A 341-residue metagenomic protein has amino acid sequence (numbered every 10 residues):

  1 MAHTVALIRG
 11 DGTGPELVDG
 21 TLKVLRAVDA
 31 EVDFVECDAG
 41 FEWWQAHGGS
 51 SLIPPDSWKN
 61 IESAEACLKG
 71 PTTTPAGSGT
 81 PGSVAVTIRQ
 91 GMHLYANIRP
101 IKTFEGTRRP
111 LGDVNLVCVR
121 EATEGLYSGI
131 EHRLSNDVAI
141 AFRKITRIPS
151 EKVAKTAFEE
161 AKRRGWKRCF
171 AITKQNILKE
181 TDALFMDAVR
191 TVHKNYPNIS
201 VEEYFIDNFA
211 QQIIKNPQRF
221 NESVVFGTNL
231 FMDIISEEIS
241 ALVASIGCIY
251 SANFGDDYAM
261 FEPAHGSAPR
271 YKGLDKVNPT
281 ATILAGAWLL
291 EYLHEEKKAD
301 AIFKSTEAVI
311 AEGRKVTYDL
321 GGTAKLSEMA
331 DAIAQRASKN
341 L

Functional and structural regions predicted by a protein language model:
A6-A27, S135-N208: Glycine-rich phosphate/diphosphate-binding loop of Rossmann-like nucleotide-binding domains
D11-G14, E65, V119, A157 (+5 more regions): Buried hydrophobic positions in well-ordered alpha/beta secondary-structure cores of metabolic enzymes
T13, A30-Q45: N-terminal alpha-helical transmembrane segments of multi-pass membrane transport and channel/translocase proteins
T21, L25, V189, T282-L290 (+1 more regions): Buried hydrophobic packing segments
A39-K59, M186-E222, G227: N-terminal small/polar loop signature for handling phosphorylated ligands or for N-terminal nucleophile
W43-A46, P55, Q212-R314: Glycine-rich phosphate/nucleotide-binding loop
W44-I140, L230-I234: N-terminal glycine-rich phosphate/adenylate-binding segment common to multiple enzyme folds
L52, G129-A171, Q175-L178, E296 (+1 more regions): Glycine-rich phosphate/pyrophosphate-binding loop and the adjoining helix
